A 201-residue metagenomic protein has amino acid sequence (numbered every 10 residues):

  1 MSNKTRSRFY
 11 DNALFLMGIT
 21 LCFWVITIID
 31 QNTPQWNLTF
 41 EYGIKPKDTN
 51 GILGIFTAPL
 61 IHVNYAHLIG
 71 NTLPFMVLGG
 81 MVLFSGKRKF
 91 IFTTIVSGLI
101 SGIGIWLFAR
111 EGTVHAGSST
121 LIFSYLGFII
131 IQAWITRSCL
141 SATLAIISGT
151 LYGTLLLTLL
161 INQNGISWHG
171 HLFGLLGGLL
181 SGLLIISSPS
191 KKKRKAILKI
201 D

Functional and structural regions predicted by a protein language model:
S2-D201: A detector for small-residue-rich transmembrane helices and their helix-helix packing motifs
